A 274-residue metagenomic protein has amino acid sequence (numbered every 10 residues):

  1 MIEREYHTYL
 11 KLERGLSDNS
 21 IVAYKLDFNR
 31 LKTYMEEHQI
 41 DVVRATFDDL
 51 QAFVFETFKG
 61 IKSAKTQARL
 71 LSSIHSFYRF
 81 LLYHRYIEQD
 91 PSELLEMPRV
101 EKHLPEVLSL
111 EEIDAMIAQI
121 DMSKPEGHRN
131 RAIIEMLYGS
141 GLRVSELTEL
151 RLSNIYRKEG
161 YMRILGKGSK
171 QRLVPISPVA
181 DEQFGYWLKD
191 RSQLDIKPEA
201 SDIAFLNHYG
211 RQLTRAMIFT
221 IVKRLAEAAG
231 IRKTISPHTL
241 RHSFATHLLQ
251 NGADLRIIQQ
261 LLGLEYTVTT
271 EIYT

Functional and structural regions predicted by a protein language model:
M1-T274: Conserved catalytic core of the tyrosine transesterase superfamily
